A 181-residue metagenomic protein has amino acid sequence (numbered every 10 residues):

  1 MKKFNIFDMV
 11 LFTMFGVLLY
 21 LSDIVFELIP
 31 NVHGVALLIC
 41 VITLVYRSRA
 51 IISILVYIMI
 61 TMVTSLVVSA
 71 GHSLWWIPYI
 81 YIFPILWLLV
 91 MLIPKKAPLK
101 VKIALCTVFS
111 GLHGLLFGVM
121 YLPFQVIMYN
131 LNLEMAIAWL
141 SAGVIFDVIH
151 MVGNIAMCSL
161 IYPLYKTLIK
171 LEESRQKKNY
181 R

Functional and structural regions predicted by a protein language model:
M1-V45, I51-I52, M59: Hydrophobic transmembrane alpha-helices
F4-F15, A36, R49, S53 (+5 more regions): Residue-level signature of transmembrane alpha-helical entry/exit and packing/kink sites in multi-pass membrane
T13-V17, L37, V41, I54-M62 (+7 more regions): Residue-level signature of the transmembrane alpha-helical core of multi-pass small-molecule transporters
Y20-H33, I58-L92: Interfacial aromatic-anchored transmembrane helix boundaries in multi-pass membrane proteins
D23-P30, I51-Y57, M91-T107, L160: Hydrophobic alpha-helical transmembrane segments
C40-V45, W87-L92, P163: Transmembrane alpha-helices and membrane-interface helical segments of multi-pass integral membrane enzymes
Y46-I54, V67-H72, V90-A97, G118-V119: Juxtamembrane membrane-interface segments at transmembrane alpha-helix termini
H72-I77, L92, L99-R181: Membrane-embedded alpha-helical hairpins and interfacial helices in multi-pass inner-membrane proteins
